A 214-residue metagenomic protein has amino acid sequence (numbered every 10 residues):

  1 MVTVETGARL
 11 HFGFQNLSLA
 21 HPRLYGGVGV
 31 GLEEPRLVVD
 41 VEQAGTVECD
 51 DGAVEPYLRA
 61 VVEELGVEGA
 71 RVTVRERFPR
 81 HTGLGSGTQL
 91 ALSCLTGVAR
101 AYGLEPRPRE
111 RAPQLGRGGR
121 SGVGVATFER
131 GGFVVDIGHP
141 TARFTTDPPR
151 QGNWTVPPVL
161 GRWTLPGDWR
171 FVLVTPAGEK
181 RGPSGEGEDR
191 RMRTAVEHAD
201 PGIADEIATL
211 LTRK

Functional and structural regions predicted by a protein language model:
M1-T82, R100-P106, G119: ATP-binding N-lobe of GHMP and related small-molecule kinases
T3, G7, F14-N16, G69 (+7 more regions): Amphipathic, alpha-helical segments enriched in basic
T6, R36, D51-E55, T88 (+3 more regions): Electropositive phosphate-/nucleotide-binding environments in soluble metabolic enzymes
A20-R23, E110-K214: ATP-dependent small-molecule kinase catalytic core of the GHMP/sugar-kinase superfamily and closely related
R59, L92-T96, A112, T212: Predominant activation on well-ordered alpha-helical scaffold segments within soluble catalytic domains
L84-R109, V125-P140: DPxDG-like acidic metal-binding loop motif
